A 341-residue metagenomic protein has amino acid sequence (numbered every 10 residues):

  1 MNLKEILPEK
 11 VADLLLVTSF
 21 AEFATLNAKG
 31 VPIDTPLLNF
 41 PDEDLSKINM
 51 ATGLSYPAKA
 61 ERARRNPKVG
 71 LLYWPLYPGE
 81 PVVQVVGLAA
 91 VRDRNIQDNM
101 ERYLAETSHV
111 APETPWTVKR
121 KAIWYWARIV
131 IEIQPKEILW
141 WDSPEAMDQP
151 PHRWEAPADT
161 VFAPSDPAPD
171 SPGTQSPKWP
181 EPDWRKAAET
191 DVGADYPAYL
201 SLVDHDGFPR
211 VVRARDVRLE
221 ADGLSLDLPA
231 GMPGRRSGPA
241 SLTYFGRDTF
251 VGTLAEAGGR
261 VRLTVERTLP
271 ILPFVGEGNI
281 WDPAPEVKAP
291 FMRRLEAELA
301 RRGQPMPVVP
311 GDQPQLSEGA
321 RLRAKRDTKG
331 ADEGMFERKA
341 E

Functional and structural regions predicted by a protein language model:
M1-E341: Binding-site signature for planar aromatic cofactors or substrates
